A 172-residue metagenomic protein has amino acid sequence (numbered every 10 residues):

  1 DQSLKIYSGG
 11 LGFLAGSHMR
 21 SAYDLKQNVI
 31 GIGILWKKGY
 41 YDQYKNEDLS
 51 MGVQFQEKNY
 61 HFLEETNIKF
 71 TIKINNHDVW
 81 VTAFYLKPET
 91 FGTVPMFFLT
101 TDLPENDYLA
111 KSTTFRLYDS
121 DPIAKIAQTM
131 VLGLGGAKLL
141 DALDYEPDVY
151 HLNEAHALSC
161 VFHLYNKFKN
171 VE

Functional and structural regions predicted by a protein language model:
D1-E172: Catalytic cores of carbohydrate-active enzymes across secretory and cytosolic contexts
